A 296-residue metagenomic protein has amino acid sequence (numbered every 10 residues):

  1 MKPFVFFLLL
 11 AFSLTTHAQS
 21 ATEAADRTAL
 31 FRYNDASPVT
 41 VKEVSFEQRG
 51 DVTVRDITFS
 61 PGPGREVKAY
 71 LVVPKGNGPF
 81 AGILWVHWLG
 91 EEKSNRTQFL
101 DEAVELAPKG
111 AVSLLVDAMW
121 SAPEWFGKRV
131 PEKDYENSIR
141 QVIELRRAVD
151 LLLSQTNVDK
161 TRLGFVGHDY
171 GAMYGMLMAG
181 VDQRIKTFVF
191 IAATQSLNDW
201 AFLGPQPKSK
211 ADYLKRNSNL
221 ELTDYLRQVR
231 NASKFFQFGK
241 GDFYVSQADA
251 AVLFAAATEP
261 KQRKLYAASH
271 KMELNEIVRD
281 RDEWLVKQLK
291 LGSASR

Functional and structural regions predicted by a protein language model:
V5-T15: Bacterial N-terminal signal peptides
Y33-N77: N-terminal cap/lid segment of alpha/beta-hydrolase-fold proteins
A69, P79-W88: Short beta-strand element of the alpha/beta-hydrolase
H87-I143, V149, L197-G204: Cap/lid segment of the alpha/beta-hydrolase catalytic domain
R146-A211: Primarily recognizes the serine-hydrolase "nucleophile elbow" in alpha/beta-hydrolase and SGNH/GDSL folds
S209-A257: The feature captures the conserved acid-bearing segment of alpha/beta-hydrolase catalytic domains
A255-R296: C-terminal catalytic histidine-bearing segment of alpha/beta-hydrolase fold enzymes
